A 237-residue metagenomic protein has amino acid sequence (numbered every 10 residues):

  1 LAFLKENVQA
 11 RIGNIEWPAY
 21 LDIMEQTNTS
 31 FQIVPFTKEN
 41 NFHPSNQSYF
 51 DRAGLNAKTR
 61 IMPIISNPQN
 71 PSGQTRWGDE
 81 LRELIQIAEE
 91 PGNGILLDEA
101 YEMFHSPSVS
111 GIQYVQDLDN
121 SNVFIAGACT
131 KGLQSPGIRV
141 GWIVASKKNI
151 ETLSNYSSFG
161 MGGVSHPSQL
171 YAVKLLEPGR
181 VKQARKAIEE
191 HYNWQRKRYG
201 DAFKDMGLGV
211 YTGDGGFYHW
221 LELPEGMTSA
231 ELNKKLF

Functional and structural regions predicted by a protein language model:
L1-F237: PLP-dependent class I/II
